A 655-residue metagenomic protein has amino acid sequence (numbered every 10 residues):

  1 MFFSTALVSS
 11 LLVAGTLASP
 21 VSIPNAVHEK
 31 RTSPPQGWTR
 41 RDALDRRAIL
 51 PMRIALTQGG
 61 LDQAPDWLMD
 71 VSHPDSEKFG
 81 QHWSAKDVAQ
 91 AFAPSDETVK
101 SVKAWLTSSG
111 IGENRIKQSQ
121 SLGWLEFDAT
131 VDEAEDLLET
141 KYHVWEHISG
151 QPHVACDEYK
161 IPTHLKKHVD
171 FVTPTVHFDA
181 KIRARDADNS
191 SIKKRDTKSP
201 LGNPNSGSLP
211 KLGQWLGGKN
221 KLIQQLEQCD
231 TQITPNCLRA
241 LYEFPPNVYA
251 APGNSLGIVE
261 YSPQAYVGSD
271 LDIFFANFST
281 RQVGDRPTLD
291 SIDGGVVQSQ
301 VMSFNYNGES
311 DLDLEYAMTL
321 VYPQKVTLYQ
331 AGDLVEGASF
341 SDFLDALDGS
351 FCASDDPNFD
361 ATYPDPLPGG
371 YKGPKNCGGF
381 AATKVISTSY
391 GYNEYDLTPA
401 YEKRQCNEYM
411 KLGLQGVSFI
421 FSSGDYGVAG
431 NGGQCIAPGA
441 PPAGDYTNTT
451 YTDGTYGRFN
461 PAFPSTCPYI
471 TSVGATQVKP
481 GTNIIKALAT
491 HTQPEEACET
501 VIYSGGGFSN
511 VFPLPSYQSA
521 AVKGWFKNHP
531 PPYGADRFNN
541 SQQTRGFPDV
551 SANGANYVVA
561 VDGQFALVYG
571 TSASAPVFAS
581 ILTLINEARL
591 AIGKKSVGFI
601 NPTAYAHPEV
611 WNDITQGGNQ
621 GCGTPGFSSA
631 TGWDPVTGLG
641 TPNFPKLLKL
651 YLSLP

Functional and structural regions predicted by a protein language model:
M1-S22: Fungal secretory targeting signals
S19-K117, E126, V131-A429, G433-S472 (+4 more regions): Substrate-binding/charge-relay-adjacent region of secreted/lumenal peptidase catalytic domains
V283-R286, T327-L328, I420-F421, S472-A475 (+3 more regions): Acidic/polar loop patches that form or flank catalytic/metal-binding clefts of enzymes that bind anionic ligands
G424, G570, G638: Active-site glycine-centered loops adjacent to acidic/histidine catalytic or metal-binding residues that shape
P468, S472-Q518: Polar, glycine-rich mid-to-C-terminal structural blocks that act as macromolecule-binding/assembly scaffolds
G481, R537, L582, N586-T637 (+1 more regions): An often Trp-containing, charged/polar helix-loop segment at the C-terminal end of enzyme catalytic cores
P548, Y569-E587: C-terminal substrate/ligand-recognition segments
G632, L652-P655: Low-complexity, Gly/Ser/Thr/Pro-rich intrinsically disordered linker/tail segments
